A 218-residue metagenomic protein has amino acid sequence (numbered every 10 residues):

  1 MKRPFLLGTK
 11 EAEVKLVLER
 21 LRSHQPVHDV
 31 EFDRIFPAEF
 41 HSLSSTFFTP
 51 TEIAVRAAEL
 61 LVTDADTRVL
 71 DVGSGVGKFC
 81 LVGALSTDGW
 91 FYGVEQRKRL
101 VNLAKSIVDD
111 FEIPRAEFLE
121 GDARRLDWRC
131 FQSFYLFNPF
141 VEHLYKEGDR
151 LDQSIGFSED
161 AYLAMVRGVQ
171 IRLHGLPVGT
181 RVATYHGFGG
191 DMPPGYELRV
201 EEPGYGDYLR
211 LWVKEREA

Functional and structural regions predicted by a protein language model:
M1-D64: S-adenosyl-L-methionine
D66-G75: Conserved class I S-adenosyl-L-methionine
K78-D88: Conserved SAM-binding loop of SAM-dependent methyltransferases across substrates and taxa, primarily the Class I
W90-E95: Conserved SAM-binding motif I beta-strand of class I
R99-L100: Conserved short alpha-helix immediately C-terminal to the canonical SAM/SAH-binding motif I of Rossmann-like
L103-C130: S-adenosyl-L-methionine
F131-Y145: Short SAM/SAH-binding signature in class I
H143-E217: C-terminal substrate-binding/active-site "lid" region of AdoMet-derived donor-dependent transferases
